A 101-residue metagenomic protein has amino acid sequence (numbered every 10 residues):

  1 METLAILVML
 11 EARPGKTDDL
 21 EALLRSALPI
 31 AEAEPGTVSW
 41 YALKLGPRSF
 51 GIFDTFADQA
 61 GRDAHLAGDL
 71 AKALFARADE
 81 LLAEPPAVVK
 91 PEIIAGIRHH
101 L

Functional and structural regions predicted by a protein language model:
M1-L4, V38-R48, L74-L101: Glycine-rich beta-strand-turn "strand-cap" elements at beta-sheet edges
L4-L10, V38-A67: Short, well-ordered beta-strand segments in beta-rich or mixed alpha/beta enzyme and ligand-binding folds
E11-E21: Short, surface-exposed ligand-recognition loops at beta-strand->loop->(often short) alpha-helix junctions that present
A12-P14, D58, E92-A95: Non-catalytic surface loops within mature trypsin-like serine protease
D18-L20, I52, R62, R98-H100: Short acidic, gly/pro-rich beta-turn/loop elements at beta-sheet edges and active-site/ligand-binding grooves
S26-V38, T55-V89: An amphipathic, aromatic/His-enriched active-site/gating alpha helix that lines ligand/cofactor pockets
